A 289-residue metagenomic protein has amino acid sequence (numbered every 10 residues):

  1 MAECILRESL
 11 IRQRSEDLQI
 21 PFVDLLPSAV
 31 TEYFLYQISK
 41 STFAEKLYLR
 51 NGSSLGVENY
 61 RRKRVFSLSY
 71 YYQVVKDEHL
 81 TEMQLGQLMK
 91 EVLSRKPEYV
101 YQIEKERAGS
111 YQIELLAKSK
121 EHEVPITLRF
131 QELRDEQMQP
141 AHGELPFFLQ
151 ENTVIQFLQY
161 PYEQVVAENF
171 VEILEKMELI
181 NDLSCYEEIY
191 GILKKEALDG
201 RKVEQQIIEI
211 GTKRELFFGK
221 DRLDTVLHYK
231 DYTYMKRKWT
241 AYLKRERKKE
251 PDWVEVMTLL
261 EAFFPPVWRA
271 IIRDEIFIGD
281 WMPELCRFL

Functional and structural regions predicted by a protein language model:
M1-L47, V57-L289: Structured mid-to-C-terminal alpha-helical surface segments
L49-S53: Glycine-rich beta-strand-to-loop/alpha-helix junction loops that act as flexible
